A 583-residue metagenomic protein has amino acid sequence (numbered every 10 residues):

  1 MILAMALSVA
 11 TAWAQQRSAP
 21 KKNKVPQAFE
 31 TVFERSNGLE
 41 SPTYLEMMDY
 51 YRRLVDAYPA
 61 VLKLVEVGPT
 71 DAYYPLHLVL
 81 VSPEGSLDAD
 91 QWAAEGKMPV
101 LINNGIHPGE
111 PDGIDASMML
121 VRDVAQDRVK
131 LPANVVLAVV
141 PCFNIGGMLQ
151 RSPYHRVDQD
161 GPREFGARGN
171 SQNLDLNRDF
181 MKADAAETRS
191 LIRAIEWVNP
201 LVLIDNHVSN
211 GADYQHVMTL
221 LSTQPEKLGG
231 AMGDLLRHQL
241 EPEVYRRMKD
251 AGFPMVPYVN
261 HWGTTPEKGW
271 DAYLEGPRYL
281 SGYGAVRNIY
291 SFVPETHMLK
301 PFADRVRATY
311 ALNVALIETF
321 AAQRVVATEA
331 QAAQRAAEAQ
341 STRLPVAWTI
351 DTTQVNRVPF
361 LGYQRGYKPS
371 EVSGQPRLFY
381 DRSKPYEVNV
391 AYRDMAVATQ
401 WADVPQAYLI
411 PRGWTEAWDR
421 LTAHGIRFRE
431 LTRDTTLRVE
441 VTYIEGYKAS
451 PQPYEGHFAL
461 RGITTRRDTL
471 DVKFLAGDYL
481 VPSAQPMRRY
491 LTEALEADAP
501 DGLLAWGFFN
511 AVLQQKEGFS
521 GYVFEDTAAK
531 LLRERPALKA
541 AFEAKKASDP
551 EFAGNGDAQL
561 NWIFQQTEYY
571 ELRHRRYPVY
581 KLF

Functional and structural regions predicted by a protein language model:
M1-S8: Bacterial N-terminal signal peptides
A12-Q16: Boundary at the C-terminal end of the N-terminal hydrophobic targeting segment
N23-L39, I102-N104, D175, V397-D403: Acidic/histidine-rich, surface-exposed loop or edge segments in extracytoplasmic proteins
F33-S41, I106-E110, N177-M181, G230-D234 (+2 more regions): Second-shell loop/turn segments in exported
E46-I102: Soluble metallo-hydrolase cores and metallopeptidase-like ectodomains found primarily in the secretory/periplasmic
A94-N103, P111-E267, A272-E275: Active-site/substrate-binding loop(s) of hydrolase catalytic cores
H261-G446: Hard-cation-handling environments
M487-Y490, L495-F583: Accessory, solvent-exposed terminal regions and/or long lumenal/extracellular loops of proteins
